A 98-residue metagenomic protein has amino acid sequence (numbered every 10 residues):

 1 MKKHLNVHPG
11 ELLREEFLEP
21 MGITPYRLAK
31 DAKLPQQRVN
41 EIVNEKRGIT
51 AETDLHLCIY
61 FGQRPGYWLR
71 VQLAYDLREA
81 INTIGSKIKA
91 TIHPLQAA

Functional and structural regions predicted by a protein language model:
M1-I23, R70: A short, Lys/Arg-rich alpha-helix, primarily the initiator
P9, R64-P65: Hydrophobic side chains within well-formed alpha-helices
G22, E45-K46, G62: Alpha-helical hinge/cap motifs
G22-E41: Short alpha-helical DNA-recognition segment
K33, N44, L73: Residue-level detection of the helix-turn-helix DNA-binding "recognition helix"
K46-I59: Short, basic-rich loop-to-helix N-cap that marks the start of a DNA-contacting helix
L69-A98: Short, charged recognition helix plus adjacent turn of helix-turn-helix-like nucleic-acid-binding domains
